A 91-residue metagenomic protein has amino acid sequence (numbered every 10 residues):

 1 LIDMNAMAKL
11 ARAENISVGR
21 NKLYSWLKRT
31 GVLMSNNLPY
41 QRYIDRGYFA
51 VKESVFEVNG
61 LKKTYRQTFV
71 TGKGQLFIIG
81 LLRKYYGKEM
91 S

Functional and structural regions predicted by a protein language model:
L1-I2, A11-S91: Positively charged, aromatic-accented nucleic-acid-binding surfaces
A8: The alpha-helix within a helix-turn-helix
